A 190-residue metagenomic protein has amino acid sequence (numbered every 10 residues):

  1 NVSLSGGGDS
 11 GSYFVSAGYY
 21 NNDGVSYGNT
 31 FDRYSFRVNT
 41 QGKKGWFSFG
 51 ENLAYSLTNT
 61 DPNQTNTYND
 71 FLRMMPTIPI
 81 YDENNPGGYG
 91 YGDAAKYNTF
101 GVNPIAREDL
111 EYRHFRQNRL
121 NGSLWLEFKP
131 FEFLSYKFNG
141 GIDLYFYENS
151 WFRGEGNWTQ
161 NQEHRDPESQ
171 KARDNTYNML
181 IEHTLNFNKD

Functional and structural regions predicted by a protein language model:
N1, G24-N121, K137-D190: Surface-exposed loop/interface segments of Gram-negative outer-membrane beta-barrel transport/assembly proteins
G7-S10, K43-W46, F128-L134, K189-D190: Outer-membrane beta-barrel strand-turn architecture
S10-S12, S16, S35-N39: Transmembrane beta-barrel domains of bacterial outer-membrane proteins
A17-D23: Transmembrane beta-strand segments that form the barrel wall of outer-membrane beta-barrel proteins
